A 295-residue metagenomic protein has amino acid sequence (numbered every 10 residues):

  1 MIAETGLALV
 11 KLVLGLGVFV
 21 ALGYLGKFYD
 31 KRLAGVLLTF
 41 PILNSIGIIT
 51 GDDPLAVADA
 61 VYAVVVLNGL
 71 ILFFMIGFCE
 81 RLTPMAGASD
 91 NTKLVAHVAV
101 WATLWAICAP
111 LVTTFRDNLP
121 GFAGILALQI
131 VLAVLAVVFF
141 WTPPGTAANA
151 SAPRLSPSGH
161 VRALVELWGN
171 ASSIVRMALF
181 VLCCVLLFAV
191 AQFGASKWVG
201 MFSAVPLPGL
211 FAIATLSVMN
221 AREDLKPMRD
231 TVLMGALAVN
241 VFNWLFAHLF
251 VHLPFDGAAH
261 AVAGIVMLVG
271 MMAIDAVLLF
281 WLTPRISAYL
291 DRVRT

Functional and structural regions predicted by a protein language model:
A3-G15, L37-L38, L55-I71, F122-V131 (+1 more regions): Structural signature of hydrophobic alpha-helical transmembrane segments
L9, W141-K197: Selected transmembrane alpha-helices and immediately adjacent juxtamembrane segments of polytopic inner-membrane
F19-D30, L72-A86, F140-A152, A214-E223 (+1 more regions): C-terminal ends of transmembrane helices
R32-F40, G87-A102, F122-L128, E166-L179 (+1 more regions): Cytoplasmic-side transmembrane-helix entry/capping segments in multi-pass membrane proteins
G51-D52, I107-N118, C183-Q192, V239-D256: Hydrophobic alpha-helical transmembrane segments in multi-pass integral membrane proteins
D53-V65, F74-L128: Membrane-interface helix-loop-helix junctions at boundaries between adjacent transmembrane segments
L126-A133, L207, V262-L278: Small-residue-rich transmembrane alpha-helices that serve as helix-helix interface/gating elements in multipass
L179-P227: Transmembrane helical segments that form the transport core of multi-pass membrane transport proteins
